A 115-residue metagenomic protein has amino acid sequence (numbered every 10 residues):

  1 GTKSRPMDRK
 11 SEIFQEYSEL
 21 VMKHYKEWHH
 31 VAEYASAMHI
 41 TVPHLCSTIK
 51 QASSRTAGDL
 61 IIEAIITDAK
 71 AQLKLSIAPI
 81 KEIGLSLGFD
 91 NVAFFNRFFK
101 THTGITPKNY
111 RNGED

Functional and structural regions predicted by a protein language model:
G1-I40, H44, N112-D115: Inter-domain helical "communication" segments and dimerization helices that couple sensory or membrane-embedded modules
G1-K3, Y17-H30, I49, S53 (+3 more regions): Basic, amphipathic alpha-helical hairpins
W28-I62, T67: Charge-rich, low-complexity intrinsically disordered segments
M38, L87-G88, F99: Core residues of bacterial helix-turn-helix
L45, F94-F95, F99: Short hydrophobic/aromatic patch on the recognition helix
Q51-A93, N112-D115: Terminal helix-turn-helix DNA-binding modules in bacterial transcription factors
R97-D115: …primarily DNA-binding HTH/wHTH and HhH modules…
